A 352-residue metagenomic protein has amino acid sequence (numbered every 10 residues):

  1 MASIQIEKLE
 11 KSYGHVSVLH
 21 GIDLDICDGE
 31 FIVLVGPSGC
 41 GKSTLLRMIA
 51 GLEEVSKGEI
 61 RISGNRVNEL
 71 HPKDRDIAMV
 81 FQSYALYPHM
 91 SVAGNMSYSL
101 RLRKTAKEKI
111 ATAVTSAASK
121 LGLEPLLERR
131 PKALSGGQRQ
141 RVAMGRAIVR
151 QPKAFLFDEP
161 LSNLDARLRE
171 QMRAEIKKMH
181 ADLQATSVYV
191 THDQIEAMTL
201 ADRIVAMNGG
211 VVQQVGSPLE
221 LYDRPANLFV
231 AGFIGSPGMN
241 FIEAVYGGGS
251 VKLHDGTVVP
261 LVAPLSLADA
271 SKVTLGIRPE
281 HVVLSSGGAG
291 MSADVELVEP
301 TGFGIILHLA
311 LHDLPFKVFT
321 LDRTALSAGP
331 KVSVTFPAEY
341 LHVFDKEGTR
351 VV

Functional and structural regions predicted by a protein language model:
I22-V33: Pre-Walker A (P-loop) beta-loop-beta motif of ABC nucleotide-binding domains
F31, P72-F229: ABC ATPase nucleotide-binding domains
V35-P37: The feature captures the beta-strand-to-loop junction immediately N-terminal to the Walker
A50: Helix-to-loop junction immediately C-terminal to a conserved catalytic motif
S56-E59, K109, G209, L341: Conserved coupling/switch loops of ABC nucleotide-binding domains, chiefly the family-specific signature
G58-R66: Conserved ABC transporter NBD signature motif
P237-N240, G249-V352: Non-catalytic connector elements of ABC transporters
